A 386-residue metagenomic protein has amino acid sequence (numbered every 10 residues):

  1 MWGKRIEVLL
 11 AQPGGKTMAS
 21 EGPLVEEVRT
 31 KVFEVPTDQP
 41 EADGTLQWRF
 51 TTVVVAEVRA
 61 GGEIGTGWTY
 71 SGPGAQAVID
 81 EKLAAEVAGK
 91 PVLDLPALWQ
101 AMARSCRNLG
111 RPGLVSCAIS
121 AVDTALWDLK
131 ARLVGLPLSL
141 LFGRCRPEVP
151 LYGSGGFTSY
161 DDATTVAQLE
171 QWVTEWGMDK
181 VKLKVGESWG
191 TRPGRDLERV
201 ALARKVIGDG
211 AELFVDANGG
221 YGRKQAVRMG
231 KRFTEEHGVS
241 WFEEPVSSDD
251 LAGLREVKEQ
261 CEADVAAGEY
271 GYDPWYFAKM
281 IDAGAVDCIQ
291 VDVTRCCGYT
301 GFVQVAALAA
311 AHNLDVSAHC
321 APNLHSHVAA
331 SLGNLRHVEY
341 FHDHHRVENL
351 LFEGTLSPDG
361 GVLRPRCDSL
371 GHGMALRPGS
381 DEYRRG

Functional and structural regions predicted by a protein language model:
S20-T37, T51-V53, S317-G386: Flexible C-terminal active-site loop/helix
V25, G62, V122, G135 (+6 more regions): Conserved, mostly hydrophobic/aromatic
G44-R49: Short Gly/Pro-enriched turn/cap motifs at secondary-structure boundaries
V58-R59, I64-L133: Metal- or metallocofactor-binding catalytic centers and their adjacent structured scaffolds across diverse enzyme
A77, K231, G238, D249-V362: Shared catalytic-loop signature of beta/alpha-barrel
D123-D162: Glycine-rich, aromatic-flanked loop segments that form ligand/cofactor-binding clefts across common enzyme folds
P147-C261: Metal-dependent enolase-superfamily TIM-barrel catalytic cores that perform enediolate-based chemistry
